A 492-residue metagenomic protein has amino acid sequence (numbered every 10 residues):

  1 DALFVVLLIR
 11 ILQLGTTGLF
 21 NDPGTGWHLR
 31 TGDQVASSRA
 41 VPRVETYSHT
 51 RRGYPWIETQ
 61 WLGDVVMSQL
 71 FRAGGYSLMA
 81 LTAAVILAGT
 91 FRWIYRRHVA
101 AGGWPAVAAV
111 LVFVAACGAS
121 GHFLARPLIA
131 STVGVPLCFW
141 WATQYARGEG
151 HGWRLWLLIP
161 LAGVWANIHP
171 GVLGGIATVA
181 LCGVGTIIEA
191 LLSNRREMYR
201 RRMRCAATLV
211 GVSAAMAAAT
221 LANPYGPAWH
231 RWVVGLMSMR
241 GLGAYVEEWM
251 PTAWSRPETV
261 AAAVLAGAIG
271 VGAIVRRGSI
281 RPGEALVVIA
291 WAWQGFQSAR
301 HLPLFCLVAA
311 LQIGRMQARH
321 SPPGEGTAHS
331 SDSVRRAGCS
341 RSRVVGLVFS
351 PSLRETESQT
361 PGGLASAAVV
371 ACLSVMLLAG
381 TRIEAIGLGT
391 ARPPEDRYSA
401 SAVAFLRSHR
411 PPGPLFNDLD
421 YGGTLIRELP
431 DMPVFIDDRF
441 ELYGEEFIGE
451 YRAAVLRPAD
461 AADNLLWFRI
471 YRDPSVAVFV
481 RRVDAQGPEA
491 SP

Functional and structural regions predicted by a protein language model:
V5, I94-C117, V133: Transmembrane-helix signature of polytopic, membrane-embedded enzymes that assemble or transfer cell-envelope glycans
I57-S68, R231-A262: Juxtamembrane membrane-water interface segments that cap and precede transmembrane helices
L81-A101: Transmembrane-helix motifs of polytopic, lipid-linked glycan transferases
A115-A119, R154-P170, A215-T220, I289-G295: Membrane-interface alpha helices of multi-pass inner-membrane proteins
C138-R154, A268-R276: Membrane-interface transmembrane helices that cradle and orient dolichyl/undecaprenyl
Q144-G163, A207-G211, A285-V287: Short hydrophobic alpha-helices at membrane interfaces in multi-pass membrane enzymes
R407-E445, F479: Short periplasmic/luminal acceptor-recognition loop of GT-C membrane glycosyltransferases, typified by
A454, A459-P492: Aromatic/acidic, Gly/Pro-rich catalytic loop(s) in extracytoplasmic/lumenal soluble domains of multi-pass membrane
